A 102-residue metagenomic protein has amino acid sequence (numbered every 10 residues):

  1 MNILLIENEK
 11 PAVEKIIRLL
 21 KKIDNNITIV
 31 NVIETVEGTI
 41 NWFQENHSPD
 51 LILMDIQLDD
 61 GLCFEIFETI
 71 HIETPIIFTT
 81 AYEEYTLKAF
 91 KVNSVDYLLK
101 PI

Functional and structural regions predicted by a protein language model:
M1-I3: Extreme N-terminal starter segment of soluble prokaryotic enzymes
E7: Conserved acidic carboxylate
K10-E34, T69: Two-component/phosphorelay signaling modules centered on CheY-like receiver
P11, G38, E84-Y85: Short alpha-helical
I17, V32-L51: Acidic, metal-coordinating helix/loop segments flanking the phosphotransfer/catalytic sites of two-component signaling
D24, E45-N46, K91: Alpha-helix termination/capping residues and helix-transition junctions
N31-E37, D60, L99: Short loop/edge segments at beta-strand edges and connector loops that shape dinucleotide/nucleotide cofactor-binding
P49-I102: CheY-like receiver
